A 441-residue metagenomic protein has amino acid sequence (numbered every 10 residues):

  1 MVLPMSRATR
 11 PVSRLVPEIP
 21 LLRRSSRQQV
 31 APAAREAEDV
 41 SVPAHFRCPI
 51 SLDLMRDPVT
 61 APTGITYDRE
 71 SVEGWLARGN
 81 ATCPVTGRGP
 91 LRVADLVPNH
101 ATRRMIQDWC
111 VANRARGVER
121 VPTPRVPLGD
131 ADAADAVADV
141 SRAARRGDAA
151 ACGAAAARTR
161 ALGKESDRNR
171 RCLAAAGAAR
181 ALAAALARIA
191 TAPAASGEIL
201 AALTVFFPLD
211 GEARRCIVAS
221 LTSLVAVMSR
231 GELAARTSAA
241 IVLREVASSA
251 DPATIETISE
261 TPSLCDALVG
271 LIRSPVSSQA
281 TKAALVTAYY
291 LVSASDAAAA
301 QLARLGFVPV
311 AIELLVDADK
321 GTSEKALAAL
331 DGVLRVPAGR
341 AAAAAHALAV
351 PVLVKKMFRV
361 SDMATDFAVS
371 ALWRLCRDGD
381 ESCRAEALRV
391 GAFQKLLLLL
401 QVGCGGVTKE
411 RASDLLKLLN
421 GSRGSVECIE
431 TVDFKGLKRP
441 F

Functional and structural regions predicted by a protein language model:
M1-L209, A219-S229, L233, L243 (+1 more regions): Replace "small metal-dependent catalytic modules" with "small catalytic or cofactor-binding modules
I50-D53, D57, A61, R69 (+18 more regions): Ordered, helix-dominated protein-protein interaction surfaces in large eukaryotic regulatory proteins
D57, A81, R180, D266 (+5 more regions): Glycine-centered loop/turn positions within well-structured domains that cap or flank conserved ligand/cofactor-binding
L96-V97, E119-A133, N169-G177, G211-A219 (+9 more regions): Short, hydrophobic/charged alpha-helical patches characteristic of ARM/HEAT alpha-solenoid repeats and analogous
A136-S141, A181-L186, L221-M228, A267-V269 (+5 more regions): Buried hydrophobic core positions in alpha-solenoid tandem helical repeats
G147-R160, A190-V205, G231-E245, P275-Y290 (+6 more regions): Alpha-helical solenoid repeats of the armadillo/HEAT superfamily in eukaryotic scaffolding/adaptor proteins
K164-R168, P208-E212, S248-P252, S293-S295 (+3 more regions): Alpha-solenoid helical repeat scaffolds
